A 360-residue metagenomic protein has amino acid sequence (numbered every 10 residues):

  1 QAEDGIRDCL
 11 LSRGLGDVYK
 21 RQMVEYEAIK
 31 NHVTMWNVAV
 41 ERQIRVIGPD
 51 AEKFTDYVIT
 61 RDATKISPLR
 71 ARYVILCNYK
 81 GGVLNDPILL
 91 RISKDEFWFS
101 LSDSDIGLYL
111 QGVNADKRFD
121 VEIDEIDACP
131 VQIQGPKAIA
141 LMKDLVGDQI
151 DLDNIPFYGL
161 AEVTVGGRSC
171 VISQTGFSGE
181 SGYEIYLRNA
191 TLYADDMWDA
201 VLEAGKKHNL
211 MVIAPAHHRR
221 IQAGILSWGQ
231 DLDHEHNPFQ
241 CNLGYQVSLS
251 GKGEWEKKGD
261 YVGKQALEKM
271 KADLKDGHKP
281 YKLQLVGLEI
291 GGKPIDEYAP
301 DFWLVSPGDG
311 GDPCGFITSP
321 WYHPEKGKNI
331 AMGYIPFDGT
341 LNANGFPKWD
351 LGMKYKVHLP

Functional and structural regions predicted by a protein language model:
Q1-Y19: Single conserved hydrophobic/aromatic residue that forms the stacking wall/gate of nucleotide- or nucleobase-binding
W36-D56, C129-Q134, A138, Y281-I290: Short glycine-/aliphatic-rich beta-strand segments at the starts of folded cytosolic domains
P49, S102-G107, P136-A138, R188-A194 (+1 more regions): Helix N-cap motif at beta-to-alpha junctions
P49-V83, A138-R168: Internal amphipathic helical hairpin motif
V58, Y109-A115, L145, M197-G205 (+1 more regions): Short amphipathic alpha-helices in soluble, non-transmembrane regions that often serve as interface/regulatory elements
R118-L283, E289: Glycine-rich, acidic
G244-P360: Glycine-rich, small/acidic residue-mixed loop/short-helix segments
